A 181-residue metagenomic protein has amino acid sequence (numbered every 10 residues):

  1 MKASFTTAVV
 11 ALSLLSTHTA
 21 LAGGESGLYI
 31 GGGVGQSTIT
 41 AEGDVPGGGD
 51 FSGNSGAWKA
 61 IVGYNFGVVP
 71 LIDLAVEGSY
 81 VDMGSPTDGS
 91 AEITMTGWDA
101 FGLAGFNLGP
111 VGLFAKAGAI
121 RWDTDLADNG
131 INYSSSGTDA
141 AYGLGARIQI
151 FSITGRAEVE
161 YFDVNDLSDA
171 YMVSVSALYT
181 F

Functional and structural regions predicted by a protein language model:
M1-G27: Cleavable N-terminal export/targeting peptides
L21-F181: Gram-negative outer-membrane beta-barrel domains
